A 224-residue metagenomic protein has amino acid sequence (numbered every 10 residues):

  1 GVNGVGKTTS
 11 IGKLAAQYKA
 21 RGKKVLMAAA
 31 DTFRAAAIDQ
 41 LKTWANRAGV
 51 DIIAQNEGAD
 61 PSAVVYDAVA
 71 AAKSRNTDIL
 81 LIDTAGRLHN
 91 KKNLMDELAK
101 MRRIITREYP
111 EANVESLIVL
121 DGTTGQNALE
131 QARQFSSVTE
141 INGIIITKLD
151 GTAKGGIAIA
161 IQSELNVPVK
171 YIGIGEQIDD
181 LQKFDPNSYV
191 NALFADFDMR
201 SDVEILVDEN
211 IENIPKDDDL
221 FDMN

Functional and structural regions predicted by a protein language model:
G1-S201, M223: P-loop/Walker A NTP-binding module and the surrounding RecA-like catalytic core of P-loop NTPases
D202-V207: Short, flexible loop/turn segments with low-complexity composition
D208-N224: P-loop NTP-binding site
